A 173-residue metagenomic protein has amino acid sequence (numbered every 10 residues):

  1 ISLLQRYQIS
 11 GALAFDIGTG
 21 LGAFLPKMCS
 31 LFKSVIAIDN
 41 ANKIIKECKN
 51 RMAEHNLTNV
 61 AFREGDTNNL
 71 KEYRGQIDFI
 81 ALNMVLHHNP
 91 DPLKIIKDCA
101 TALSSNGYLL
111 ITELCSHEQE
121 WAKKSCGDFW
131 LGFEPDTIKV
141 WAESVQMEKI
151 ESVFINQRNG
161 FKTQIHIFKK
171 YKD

Functional and structural regions predicted by a protein language model:
I1-A12: Conserved alpha-helix/loop element of class I SAM-dependent methyltransferases that forms part of the SAM/SAH-binding
L13-D16, G20-N69: Class I SAM-dependent methyltransferase SAM/SAH-binding core
F15, Y108-H166: C-terminal alpha-helical "lid/dimerization" subdomain adjacent to the S-adenosyl-L-methionine
A81: A conserved beta-strand element that flanks and buttresses the S-adenosyl-L-methionine
M84-V85: Short catalytic micro-motifs in class I SAM-dependent methyltransferases
L93-Y108: A short glycine-rich, Lys/Arg-flanked "PGG" loop and its adjoining helix->strand segment in the class I
I167-D173: C-terminal lobe and adjacent flexible extensions of AdoMet/dcAdoMet transferase-like proteins
